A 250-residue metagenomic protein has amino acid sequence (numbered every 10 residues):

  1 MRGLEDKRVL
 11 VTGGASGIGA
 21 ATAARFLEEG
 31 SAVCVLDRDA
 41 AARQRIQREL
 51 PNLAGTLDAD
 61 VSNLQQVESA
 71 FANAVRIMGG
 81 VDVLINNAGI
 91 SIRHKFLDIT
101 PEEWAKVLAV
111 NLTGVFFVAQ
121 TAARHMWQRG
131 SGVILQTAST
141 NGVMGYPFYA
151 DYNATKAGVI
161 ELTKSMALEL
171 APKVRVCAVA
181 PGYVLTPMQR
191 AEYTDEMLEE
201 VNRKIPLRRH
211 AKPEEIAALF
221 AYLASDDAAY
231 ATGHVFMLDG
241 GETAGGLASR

Functional and structural regions predicted by a protein language model:
K95-F96, E103-A105, V201: Substrate-binding pocket helix/loop in short-chain dehydrogenase/reductase
L97, M144-A150, R208, D226: Active-site loop immediately N-terminal to the catalytic Tyr-X3-Lys motif of short-chain dehydrogenase/reductase
A119, T155, T163: Active-site helix of classical SDR
R124, A167-P172, A229: Alpha-helical segment proximal to the catalytic Tyr-Lys
S139: Residue(s) in the substrate-gating loop at a strand-loop-helix junction that position the organic substrate next
M144, T232-R250: Short C-terminal tail/terminal secondary-structure segment of NAD(P)H-dependent dehydrogenase/reductase domains
A178, E199-D227, A231, L238-G240: C-terminal helical subdomain
